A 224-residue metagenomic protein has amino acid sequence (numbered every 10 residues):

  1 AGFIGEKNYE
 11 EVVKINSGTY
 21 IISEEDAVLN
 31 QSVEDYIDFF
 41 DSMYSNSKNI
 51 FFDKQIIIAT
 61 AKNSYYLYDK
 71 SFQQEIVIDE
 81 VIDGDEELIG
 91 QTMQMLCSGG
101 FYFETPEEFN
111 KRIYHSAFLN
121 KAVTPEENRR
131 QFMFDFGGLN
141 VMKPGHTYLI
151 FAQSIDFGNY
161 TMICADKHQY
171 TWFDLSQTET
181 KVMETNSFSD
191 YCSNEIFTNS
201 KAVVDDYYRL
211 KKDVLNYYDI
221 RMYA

Functional and structural regions predicted by a protein language model:
A1-V28, G100, E104-A224: Netrin-like (NTR/C345C) domain of secreted extracellular proteins
S32-F52: Short boundary/loop segments of OB/S1/cold-shock single-stranded nucleic-acid-binding domains
S47-I58, K70, L88-I89: Short coil-to-beta-strand transition motifs
K54-I56, Q73, T147-L149: Intrinsic-disorder/low-complexity, polar/charged segments enriched in Ser/Thr/Lys/Arg/Asp/Glu/Gln
Y66-V77: Short aromatic-glycine-enriched beta-strand elements
D83-M95: A short macromolecule-binding patch
